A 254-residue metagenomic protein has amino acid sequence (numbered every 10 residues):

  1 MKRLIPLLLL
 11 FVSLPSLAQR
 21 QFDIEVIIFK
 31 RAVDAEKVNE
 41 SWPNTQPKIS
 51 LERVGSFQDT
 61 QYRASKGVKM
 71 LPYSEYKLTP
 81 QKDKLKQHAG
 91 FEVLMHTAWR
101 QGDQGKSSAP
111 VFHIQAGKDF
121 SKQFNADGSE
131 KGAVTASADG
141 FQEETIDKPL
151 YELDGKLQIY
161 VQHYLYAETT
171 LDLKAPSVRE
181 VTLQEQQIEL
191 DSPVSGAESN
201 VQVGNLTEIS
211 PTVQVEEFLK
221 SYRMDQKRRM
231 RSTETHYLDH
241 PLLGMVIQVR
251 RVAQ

Functional and structural regions predicted by a protein language model:
K2-L7: Sec-dependent signal peptide recognition, specifically the positively charged N-region followed immediately by
S13-P15: N-terminal signal peptide c-region/cleavage motif recognized by signal peptidases
Q19-R229: Extended, low-hydrophobicity segments enriched in charged/polar residues
K227-Q254: A cross-kingdom marker for long, charged
